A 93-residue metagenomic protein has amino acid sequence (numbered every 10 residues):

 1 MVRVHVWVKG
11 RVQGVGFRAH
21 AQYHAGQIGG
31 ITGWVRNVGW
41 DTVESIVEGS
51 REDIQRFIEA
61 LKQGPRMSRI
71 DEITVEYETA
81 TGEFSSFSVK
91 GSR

Functional and structural regions predicted by a protein language model:
M1-R93: Intrinsically disordered, low-complexity, mixed-charge
